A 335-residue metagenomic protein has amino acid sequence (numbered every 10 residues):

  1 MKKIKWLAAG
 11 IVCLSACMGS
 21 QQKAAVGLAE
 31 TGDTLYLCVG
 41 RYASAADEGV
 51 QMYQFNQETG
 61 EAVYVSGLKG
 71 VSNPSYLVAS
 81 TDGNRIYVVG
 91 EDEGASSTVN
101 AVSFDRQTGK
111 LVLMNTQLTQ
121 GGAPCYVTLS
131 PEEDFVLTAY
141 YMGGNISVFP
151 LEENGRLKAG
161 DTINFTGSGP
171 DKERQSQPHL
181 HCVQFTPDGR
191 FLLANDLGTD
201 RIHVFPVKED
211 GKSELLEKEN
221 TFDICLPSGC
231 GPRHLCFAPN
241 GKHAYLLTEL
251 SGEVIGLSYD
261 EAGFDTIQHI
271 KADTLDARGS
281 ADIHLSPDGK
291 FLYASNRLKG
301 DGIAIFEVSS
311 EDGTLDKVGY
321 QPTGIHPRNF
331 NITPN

Functional and structural regions predicted by a protein language model:
M1-T31: Bacterial Sec-dependent N-terminal signal peptides
A24-N56: An edge-strand/N-cap motif at the start of beta-rich repeat modules
G40-S44, E91-E93, Y141-G143, L151 (+5 more regions): Short loop/turn segments immediately following the C-termini of beta-strands
A46, V71-D82, Q120-P131, F135 (+4 more regions): Beta-rich, blade/repeat-based domains predominating in secreted/periplasmic proteins but also intracellular
Q54-G60, V102-G109, V148-K158, P206-L215 (+2 more regions): Short loop/turn segments immediately following beta-strands, especially the blade-tip and inter-blade linker loops
V63-E133: Blade-loop segments of beta-propeller domains
V63-K69, V112-L118, D161, G167-R174 (+3 more regions): A short beta-strand motif characteristic of beta-propeller blades
